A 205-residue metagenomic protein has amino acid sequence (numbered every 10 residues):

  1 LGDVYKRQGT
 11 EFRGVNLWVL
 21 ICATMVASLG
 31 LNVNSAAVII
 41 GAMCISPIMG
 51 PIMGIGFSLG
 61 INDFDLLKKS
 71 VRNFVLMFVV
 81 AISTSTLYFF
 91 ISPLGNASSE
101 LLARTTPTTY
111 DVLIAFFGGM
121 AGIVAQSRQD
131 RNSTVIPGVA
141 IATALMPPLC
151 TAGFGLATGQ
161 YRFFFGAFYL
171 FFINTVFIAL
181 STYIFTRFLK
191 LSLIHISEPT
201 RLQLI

Functional and structural regions predicted by a protein language model:
L1-Y5, E198-L202: Short, small-residue-biased leader/transition segments that mark boundaries at the very start of proteins
D3-A115, R128, N132: Alpha-helical transmembrane segments and their membrane-interface boundaries that form or gate the permeation pathway
R7, E11, L31, Q126 (+3 more regions): Generic secondary-structure signature for well-ordered alpha-helical cores
M43-P51, T143-L149, P199: Short, proline-centered helix/strand-breaking motifs
G56-K69, F154-R162, I184-L193: A cytosolic-side transmembrane-helix exit/cap motif
A81, T86-G95, A167-L193, S197: Juxtamembrane and boundary regions of transmembrane helices in multi-pass small-molecule transporters and channels
S98-T186: Hydrophobic alpha-helical segments
